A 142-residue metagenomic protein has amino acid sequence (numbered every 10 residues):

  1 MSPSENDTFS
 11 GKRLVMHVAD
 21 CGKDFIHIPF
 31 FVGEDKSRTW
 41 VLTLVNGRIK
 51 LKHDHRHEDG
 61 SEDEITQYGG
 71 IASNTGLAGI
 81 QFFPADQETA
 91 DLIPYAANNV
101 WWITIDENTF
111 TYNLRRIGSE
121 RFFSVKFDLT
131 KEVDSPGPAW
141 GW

Functional and structural regions predicted by a protein language model:
M1-N6, Y112: Tryptophan-anchored aromatic micro-motifs
E5-R38: N-terminal mature ectodomain segment of secretory-pathway/periplasmic proteins
G11-R13, D35-W40, A96-N98, F122-S124: Short, surface-exposed coil-to-beta transition loops
C21-P29, I49-K50, E107-T111: Short, hydrophobic/aromatic-rich segments at coil-to-beta transitions
F30-V32, L44-N46, H53-H57, L114-R116 (+1 more regions): A mature extracytoplasmic/lumenal domain signature
W40-E88: An exposed acidic His-Trp-rich patch
E64-I71, E107-W142: Edge beta-strand at a domain terminus
L77-I105: Acidic, glycine-rich flexible loop segments
